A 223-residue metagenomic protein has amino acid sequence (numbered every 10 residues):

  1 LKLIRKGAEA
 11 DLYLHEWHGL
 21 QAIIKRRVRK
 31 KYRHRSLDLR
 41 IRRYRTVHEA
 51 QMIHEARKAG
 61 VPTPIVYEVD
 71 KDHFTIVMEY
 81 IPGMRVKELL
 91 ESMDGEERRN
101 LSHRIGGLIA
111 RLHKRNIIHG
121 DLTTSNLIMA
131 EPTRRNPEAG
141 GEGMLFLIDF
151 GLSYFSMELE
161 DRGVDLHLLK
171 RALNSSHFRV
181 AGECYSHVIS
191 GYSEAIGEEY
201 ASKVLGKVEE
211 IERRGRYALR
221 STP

Functional and structural regions predicted by a protein language model:
K2-V47: ATP-binding glycine-rich loop module of kinase domains
H15-H18, E79-Y80, E131: Active-site beta-strand termini and strand-to-loop segments that position acidic
R43-R45, R57, V61-I105: Conserved structural core of kinase catalytic domains
A56, L108-L112: Conserved hydrophobic alpha-helix
K114-T124: Catalytic-loop of the protein kinase fold
L122, N126-P132: Hydrophobic residue at the +6 position relative to the catalytic HRD Asp in the kinase catalytic loop
G141-P223: C-lobe/activation-segment region of protein kinase-like
